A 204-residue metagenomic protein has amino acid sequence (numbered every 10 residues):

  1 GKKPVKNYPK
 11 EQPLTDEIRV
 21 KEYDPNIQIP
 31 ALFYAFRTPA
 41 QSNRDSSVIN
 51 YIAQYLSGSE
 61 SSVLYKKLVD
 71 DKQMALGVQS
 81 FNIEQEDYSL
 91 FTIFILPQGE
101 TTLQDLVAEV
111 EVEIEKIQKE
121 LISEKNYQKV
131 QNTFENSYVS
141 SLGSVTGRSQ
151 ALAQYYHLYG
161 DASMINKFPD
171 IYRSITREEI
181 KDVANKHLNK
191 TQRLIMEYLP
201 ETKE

Functional and structural regions predicted by a protein language model:
G1-K2, K72, E111-L121: A common structural junction motif
G1-N43, Q54-Q104, K125-T133, G147-A151 (+2 more regions): Non-catalytic beta-strand/loop surface segments
S46-S47: Zinc-dependent metallopeptidase catalytic helix centered on the HExxH motif and its immediate flanking segment
L106-E109: C-terminal catalytic subdomain
Q118, V130, S141, G160-N166 (+1 more regions): C-terminal soluble interaction/assembly domains
S144: Hard-cation-handling environments
